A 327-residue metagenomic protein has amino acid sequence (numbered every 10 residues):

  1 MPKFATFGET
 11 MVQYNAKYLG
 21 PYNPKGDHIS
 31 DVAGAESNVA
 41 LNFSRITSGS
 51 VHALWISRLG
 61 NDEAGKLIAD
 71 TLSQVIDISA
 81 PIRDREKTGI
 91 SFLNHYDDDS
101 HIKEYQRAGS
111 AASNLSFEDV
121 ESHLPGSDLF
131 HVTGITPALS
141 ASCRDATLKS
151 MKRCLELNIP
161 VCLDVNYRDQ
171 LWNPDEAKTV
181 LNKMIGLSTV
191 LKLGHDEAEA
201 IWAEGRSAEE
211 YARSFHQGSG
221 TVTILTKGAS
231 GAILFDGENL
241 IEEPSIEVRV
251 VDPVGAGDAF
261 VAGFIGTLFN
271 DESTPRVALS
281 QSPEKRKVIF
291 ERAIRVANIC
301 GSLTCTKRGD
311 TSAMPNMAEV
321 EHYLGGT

Functional and structural regions predicted by a protein language model:
M1-Q74: Glycine-rich phosphate/adenosyl-contacting loop at the front of the ribokinase-like
F4-A5, K152, E204, A208-T327: Conserved phosphate-binding/catalytic region of the ribokinase-like
A5-F7, L129-H131, C162, K192 (+1 more regions): Structural motif
Y14, Y22, E104, I201 (+2 more regions): Residues that scaffold the ATP/ADP-binding catalytic core of kinase and kinase-like folds
F43, G194, G257: Short, conserved phosphate/pyrophosphate- and ester-handling motifs at nucleotide-, phospho-/glycolipid
G49-G134, H322-T327: Conserved N-terminal subdomain of the carbohydrate kinase-like
A108-E118, L171-E176, Q281-P283: Short gly/ser/thr-rich secondary-structure transition/capping motifs
I135-R213, T221, A229-G231: Conserved beta-alpha-beta core of the PfkB/ribokinase-like small-molecule kinase fold
